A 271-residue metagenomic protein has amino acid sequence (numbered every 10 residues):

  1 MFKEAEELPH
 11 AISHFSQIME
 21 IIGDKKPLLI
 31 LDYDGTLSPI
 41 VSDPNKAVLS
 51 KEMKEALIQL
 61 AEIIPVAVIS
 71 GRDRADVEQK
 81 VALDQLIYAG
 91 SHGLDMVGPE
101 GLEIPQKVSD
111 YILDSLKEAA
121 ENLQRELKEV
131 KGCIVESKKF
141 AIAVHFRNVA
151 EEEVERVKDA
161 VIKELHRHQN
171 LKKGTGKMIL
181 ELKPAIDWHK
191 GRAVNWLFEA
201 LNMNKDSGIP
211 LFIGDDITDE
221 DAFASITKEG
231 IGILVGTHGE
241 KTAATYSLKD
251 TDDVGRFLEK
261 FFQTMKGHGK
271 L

Functional and structural regions predicted by a protein language model:
M1-A11, D24, G191-L271: Mg2+-dependent phosphoryl-transfer enzymes with acidic/Ser/Thr/Gly-rich catalytic loops
F2-E4, T36-P44, I209: Short, basic, glycine/proline-bearing loop/turn elements
H10-K25, A75-V81: Short amphipathic alpha-helices and their capping/turn segments at secondary-structure boundaries
I22-D43, V68, V194: Asp-based phosphoryl-transfer active-site loop
D24-K26, I63, Q85, K139 (+2 more regions): A general structural motif
L28-I30, I87, L211: Hydrophobic "anchor" residues on beta-strands that sit immediately upstream of conserved functional sites
A47-K138: Active-site phosphate-binding/coordination module
V130, E136-I213, I217-I226, G230 (+1 more regions): Conserved acidic, metal-coordinating active-site core of Asp-based, Mg2+-dependent phosphoryl-transfer enzymes
